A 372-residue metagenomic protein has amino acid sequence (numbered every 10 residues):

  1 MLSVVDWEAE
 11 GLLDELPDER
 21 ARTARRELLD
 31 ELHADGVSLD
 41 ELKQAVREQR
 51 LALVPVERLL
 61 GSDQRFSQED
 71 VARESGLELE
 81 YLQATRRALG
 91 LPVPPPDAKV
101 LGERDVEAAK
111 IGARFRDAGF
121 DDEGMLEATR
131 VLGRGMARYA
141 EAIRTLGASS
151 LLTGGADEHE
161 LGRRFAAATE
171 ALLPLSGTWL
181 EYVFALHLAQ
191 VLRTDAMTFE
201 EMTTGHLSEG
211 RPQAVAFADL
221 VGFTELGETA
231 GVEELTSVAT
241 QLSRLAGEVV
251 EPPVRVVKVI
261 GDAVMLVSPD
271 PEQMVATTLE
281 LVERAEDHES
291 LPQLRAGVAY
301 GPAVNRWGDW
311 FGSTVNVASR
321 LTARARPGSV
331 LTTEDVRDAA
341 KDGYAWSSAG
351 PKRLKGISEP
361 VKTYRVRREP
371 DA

Functional and structural regions predicted by a protein language model:
L2-M202: Arg/Lys-rich, alpha-helical DNA-contact motif
T85, G261, V298, L321 (+1 more regions): Residue-level signature of catalytic and energy-coupling elements of molecular machines, predominantly ATP/GTP-dependent
M202-E280, R284: Catalytic NTP-binding/metal-coordinating core of nucleotidyl cyclase/transferase enzymes
F223, M274, A303, V336-R337: A generic structural signal for short hydrophobic patches within well-formed alpha-helices
V250-A276, R284-V315, L331, V361-K362: Catalytic core of nucleotidyl cyclases, primarily class III adenylyl/guanylyl cyclases
S319-R320, D338: Active-site phosphate/pyrophosphate- and oxyanion-stabilizing loops and adjacent acidic/basic residues in soluble
G328-A372: Cytosolic regulatory/linker segments at or just downstream of nucleotide-handling modules in signal-transduction
